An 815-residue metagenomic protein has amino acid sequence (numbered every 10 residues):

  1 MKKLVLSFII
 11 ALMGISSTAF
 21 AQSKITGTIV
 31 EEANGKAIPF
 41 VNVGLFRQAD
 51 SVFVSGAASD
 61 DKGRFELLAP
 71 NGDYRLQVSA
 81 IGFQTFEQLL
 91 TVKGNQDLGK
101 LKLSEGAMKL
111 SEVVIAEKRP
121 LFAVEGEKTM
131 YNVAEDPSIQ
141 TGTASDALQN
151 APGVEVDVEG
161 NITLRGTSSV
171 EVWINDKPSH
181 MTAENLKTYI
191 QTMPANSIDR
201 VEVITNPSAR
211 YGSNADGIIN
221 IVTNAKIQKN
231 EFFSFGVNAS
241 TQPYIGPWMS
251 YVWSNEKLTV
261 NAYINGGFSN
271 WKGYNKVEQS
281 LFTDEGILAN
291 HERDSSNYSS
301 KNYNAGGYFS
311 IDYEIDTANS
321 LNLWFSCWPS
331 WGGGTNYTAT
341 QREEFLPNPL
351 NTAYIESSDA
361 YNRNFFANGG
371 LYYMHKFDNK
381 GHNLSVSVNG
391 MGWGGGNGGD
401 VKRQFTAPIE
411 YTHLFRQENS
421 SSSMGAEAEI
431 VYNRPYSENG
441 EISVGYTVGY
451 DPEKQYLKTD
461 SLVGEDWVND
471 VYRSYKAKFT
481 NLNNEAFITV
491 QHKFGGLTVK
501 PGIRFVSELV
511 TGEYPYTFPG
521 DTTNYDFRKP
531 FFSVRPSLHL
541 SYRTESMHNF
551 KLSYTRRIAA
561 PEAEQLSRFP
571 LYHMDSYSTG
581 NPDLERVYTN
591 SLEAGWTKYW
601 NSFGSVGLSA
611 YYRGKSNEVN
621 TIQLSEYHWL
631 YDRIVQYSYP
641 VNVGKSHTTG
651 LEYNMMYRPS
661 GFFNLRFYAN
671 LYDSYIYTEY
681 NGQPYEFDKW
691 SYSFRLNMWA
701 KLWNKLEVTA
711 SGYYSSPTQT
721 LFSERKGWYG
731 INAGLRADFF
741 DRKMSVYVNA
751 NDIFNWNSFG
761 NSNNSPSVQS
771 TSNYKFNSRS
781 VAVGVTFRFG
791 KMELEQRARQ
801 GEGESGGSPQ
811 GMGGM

Functional and structural regions predicted by a protein language model:
N42-F46, S79-F83, K93-P137, D157-E159 (+2 more regions): Short, acidic, small-residue-rich periplasmic hinge/interaction motif at the N-terminus of Gram-negative outer-membrane
Q48-R64: Short, acidic Ser/Thr/Gly-rich low-complexity loop/linker segments typical of extracellular and cell-surface proteins
L68, A144, K177-T205: Short acidic/polar hinge/loop motifs at secondary-structure boundaries that mediate gating or recognition
D97-K102, A144-A147, L186-T188, E202-V203 (+2 more regions): N-terminal periplasmic accessory domains that precede and gate Gram-negative outer-membrane beta-barrel machines
G212-I219, I227-E278, K301-A305: Outer-membrane beta-barrel translocator/receptor signature
R416, G425-E429, V471-Y475, T579-N581 (+5 more regions): Outer membrane beta-barrel strand-and-loop segments of large Gram-negative receptors, especially TonB-dependent
L509-T511, S546-S591, Y612-I634, S638 (+1 more regions): Surface-exposed extracellular loop regions of Gram-negative outer-membrane beta-barrel proteins, predominantly
L538, F687-M815: Conserved C-terminal beta-signal and adjacent last beta-strands/turns of outer-membrane beta-barrel proteins
